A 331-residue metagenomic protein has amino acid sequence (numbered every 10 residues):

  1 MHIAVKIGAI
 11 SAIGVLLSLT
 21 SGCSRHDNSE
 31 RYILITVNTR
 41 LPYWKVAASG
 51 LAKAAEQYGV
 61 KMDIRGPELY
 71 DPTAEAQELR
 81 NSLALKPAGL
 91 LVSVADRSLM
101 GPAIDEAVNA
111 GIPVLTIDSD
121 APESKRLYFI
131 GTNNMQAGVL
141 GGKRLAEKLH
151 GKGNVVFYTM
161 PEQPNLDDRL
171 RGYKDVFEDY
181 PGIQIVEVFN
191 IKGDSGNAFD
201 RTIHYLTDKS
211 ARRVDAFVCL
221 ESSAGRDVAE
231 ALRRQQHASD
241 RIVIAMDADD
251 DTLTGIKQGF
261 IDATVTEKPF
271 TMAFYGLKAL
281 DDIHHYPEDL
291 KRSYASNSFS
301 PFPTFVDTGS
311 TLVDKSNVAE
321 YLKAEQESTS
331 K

Functional and structural regions predicted by a protein language model:
M1-I10: Bacterial N-terminal signal peptides that target proteins for export
L19-G22: C-terminal motif of bacterial Sec signal peptides marking the signal peptidase cleavage site
S24-E30: Bacterial lipoprotein signal-peptidase II cleavage site
I35-S49, I64-A74, D96, S119 (+6 more regions): Hinge/beta->alpha junction and helix N-cap segments in small-molecule ligand-binding domains
G89-V108, Y173, K192-G255: Hydrophobic alpha-helical
S98-Q136, L140, R144-E147, N154 (+2 more regions): Flexible loop/hinge segments that line or gate small-molecule binding clefts
V176-F177, L277-K331: Hinge/cleft segment of the Venus flytrap/periplasmic-binding protein
L220-A229, K257, E267-H285: Extracellular/periplasmic ligand-binding modules, especially the Venus flytrap/periplasmic-binding
